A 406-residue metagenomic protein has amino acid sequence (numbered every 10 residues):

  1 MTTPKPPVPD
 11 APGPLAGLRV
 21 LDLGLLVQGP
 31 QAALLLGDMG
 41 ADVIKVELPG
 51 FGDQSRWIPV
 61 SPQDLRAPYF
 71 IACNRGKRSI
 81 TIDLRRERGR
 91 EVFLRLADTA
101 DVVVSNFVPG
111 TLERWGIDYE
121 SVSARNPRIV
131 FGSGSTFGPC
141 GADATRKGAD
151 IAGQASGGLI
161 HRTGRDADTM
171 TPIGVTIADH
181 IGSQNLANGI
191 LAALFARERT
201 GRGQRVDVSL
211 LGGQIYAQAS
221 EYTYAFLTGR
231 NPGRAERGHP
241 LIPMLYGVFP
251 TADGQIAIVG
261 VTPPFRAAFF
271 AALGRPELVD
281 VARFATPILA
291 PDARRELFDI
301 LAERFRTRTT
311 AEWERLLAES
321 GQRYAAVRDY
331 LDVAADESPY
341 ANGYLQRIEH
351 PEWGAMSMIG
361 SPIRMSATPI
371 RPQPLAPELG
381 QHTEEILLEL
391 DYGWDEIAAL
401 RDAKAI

Functional and structural regions predicted by a protein language model:
M1-R199, A225, E378, E384-I406: N-terminal helix-loop segment corresponding to the beta1-alpha1 unit of nucleotide/adenylate-binding folds
G50, F137-G138, L210-I215, D253 (+2 more regions): Glycine-rich beta-alpha junction loops
R56-P59, R146, D150, A225-E236 (+1 more regions): Short, surface-exposed loop/helix-turn segments at secondary-structure junctions that function as lids/hinges flanking
S61, F70, E236-L241, Y246-G247 (+4 more regions): Short Gly/Pro-enriched turn/cap motifs at secondary-structure boundaries
M170-I181, G203-R205, E236-Y246, Q255-A257 (+2 more regions): A short glycine-threonine-serine/GTX helix/turn-capping micro-motif
L194-R234: Substrate-binding/catalytic subdomain of NAD(P)-dependent oxidoreductase enzymes
M244-S320, Y324: Aromatic-enriched alpha-helical interface/lid elements that frame and gate functional surfaces
E319-P372: A glycine-rich dinucleotide-binding beta-alpha-beta segment and adjacent secondary-structure elements that constitute
